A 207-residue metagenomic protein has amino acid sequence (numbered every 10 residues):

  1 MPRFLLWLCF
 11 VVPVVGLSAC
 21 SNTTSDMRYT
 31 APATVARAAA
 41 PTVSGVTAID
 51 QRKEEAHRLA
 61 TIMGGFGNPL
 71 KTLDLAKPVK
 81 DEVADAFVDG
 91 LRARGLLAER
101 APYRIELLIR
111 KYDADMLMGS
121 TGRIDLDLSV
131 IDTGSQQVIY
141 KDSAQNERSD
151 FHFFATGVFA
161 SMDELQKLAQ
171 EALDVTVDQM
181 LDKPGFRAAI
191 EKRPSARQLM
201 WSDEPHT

Functional and structural regions predicted by a protein language model:
M1-C20: Sec-dependent bacterial lipoprotein signal peptides
C20-D81, D182-T207: A structural "domain/chain start" motif
S21-A31, A93-K141, R148-D163: Surface-exposed short loop/turn segments
G45-V46, F87, L107, L128 (+2 more regions): Buried hydrophobic packing residues in well-ordered domains
A60-A76, Q137-D182: Short secondary-structure boundary motifs at beta->alpha junctions and helix caps
L73-R100, L107: Mid-chain, structured segments of secreted extracytoplasmic proteins
V83-F87, R104-M116, F159-M180, P205-T207: Short flexible/disordered coil segments
V88, R92-L96, V177-F186: Sec-exported extracytoplasmic/periplasmic mature domains
